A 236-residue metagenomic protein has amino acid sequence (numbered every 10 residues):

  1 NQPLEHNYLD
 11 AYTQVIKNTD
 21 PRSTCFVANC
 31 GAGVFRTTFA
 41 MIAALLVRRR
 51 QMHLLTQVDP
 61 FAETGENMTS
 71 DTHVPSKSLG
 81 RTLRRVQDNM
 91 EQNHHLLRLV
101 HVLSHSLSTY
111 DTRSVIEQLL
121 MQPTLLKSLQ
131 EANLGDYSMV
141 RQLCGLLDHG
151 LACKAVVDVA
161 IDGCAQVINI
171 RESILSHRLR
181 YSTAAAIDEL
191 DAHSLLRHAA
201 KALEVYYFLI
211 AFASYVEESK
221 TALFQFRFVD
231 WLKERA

Functional and structural regions predicted by a protein language model:
N1-A236: PTP/DSP superfamily signal
